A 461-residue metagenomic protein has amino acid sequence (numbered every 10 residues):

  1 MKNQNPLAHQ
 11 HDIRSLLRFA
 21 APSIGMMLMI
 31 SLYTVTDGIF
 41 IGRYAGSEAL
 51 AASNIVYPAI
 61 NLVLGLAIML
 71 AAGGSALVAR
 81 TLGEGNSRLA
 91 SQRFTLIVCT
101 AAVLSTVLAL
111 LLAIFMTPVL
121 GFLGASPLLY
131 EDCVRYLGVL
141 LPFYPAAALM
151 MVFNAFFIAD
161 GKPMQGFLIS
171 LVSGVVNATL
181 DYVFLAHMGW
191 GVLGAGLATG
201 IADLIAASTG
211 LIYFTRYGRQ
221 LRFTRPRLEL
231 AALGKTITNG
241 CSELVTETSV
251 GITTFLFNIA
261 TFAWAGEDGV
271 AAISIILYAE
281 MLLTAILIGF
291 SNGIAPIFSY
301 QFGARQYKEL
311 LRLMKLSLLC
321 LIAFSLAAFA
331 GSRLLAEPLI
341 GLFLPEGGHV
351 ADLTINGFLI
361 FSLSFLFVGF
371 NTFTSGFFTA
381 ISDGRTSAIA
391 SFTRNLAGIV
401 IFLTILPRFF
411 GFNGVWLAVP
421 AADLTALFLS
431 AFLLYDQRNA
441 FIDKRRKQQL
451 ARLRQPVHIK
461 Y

Functional and structural regions predicted by a protein language model:
M1-A20, V78-F143, H187-C241, F298-S364 (+1 more regions): Short alpha-helical transmembrane segments in multi-pass integral membrane proteins
A8-Y44, P58-G73, L77, A102-A109 (+5 more regions): N-terminal transmembrane alpha-helices
R18-D37, V139, S173, A202-A206 (+4 more regions): Transmembrane helical elements of multi-pass membrane transporters/channels
G25, M29, Y33, V63 (+14 more regions): Residue-level hotspots within pore-lining transmembrane alpha-helices of multi-pass secondary transporters
L32-L50, L120-P127, V183-W190, G251-L282 (+3 more regions): Helix-terminus/linker motif at the lipid-water interface of multi-pass membrane proteins
L50-L110, A147-G166, F262, A272-A330 (+2 more regions): Small-residue-rich hydrophobic transmembrane alpha-helices
L62-G65, A109, N177-Y182, A206-L211 (+4 more regions): Hydrophobic transmembrane alpha-helices of multi-pass small-molecule transporters
A71, L140-I158, I169-N177, A195-S208 (+4 more regions): Short runs within selected transmembrane alpha-helices of multi-pass transporters and secretion channels
